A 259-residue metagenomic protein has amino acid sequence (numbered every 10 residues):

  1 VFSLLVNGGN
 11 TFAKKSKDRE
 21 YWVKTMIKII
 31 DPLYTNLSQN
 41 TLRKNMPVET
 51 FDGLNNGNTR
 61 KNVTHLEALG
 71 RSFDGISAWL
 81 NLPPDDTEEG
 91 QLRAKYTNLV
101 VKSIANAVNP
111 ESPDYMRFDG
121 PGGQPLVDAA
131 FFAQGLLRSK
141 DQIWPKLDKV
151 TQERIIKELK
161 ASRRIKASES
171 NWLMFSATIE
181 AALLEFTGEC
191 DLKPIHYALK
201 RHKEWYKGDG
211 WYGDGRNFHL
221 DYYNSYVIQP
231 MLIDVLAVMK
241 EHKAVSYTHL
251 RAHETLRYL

Functional and structural regions predicted by a protein language model:
V1-K14: Bacterial Sec-dependent N-terminal signal peptides
F12-A68, N98-A105: Low-complexity, Ser/Thr/Pro/Gly-enriched N-terminal "stalk/linker" regions
S16, E20-V23, T59-G70, G90 (+6 more regions): Alpha-solenoid helical-repeat scaffolds
D18, G70-E89, A130-P145, A177-E189 (+1 more regions): Well-ordered alpha-helical scaffold segments within catalytic/enzyme domains
N36-N58, K102-G120, I155-L173, Y197 (+2 more regions): Glycine- and aromatic-rich loop/turn segments at beta-sheet edges
R60-A130, L137-K140: Membrane helical hairpin/interfacial module
A129, A133-H202: Long, hydrophobic, well-ordered secondary-structure blocks that form the structural core and pocket-lining surfaces
T248-Y258: Conserved small/polar residues in nucleotide/adenosyl-binding loops
